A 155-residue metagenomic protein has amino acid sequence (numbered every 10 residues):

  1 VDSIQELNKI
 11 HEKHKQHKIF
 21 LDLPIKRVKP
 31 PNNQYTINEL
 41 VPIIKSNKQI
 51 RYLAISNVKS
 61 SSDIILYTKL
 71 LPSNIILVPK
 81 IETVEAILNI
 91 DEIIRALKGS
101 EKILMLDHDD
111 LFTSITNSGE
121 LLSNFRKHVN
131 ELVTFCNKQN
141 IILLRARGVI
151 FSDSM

Functional and structural regions predicted by a protein language model:
V1-M155: Expand to "…catalyze enediolate/carbanion chemistry for C-C bond making/breaking, isomerization, decarboxylation
